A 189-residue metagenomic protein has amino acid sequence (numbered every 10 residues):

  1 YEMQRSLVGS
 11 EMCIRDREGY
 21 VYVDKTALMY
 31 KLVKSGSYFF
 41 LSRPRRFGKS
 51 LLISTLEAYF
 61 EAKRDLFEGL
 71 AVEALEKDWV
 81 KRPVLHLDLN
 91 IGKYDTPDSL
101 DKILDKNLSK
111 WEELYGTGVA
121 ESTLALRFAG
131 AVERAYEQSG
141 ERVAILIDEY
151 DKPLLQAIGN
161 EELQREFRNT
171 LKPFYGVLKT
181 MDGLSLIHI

Functional and structural regions predicted by a protein language model:
Y1-G9, I14, H188: Single conserved hydrophobic/aromatic residue that forms the stacking wall/gate of nucleotide- or nucleobase-binding
S10-F47, L51-F60, R64-A71: Walker A/P-loop-proximal flanking segment of P-loop NTPase domains
Y59-K81, V119-L124, F167-N169: Flexible phosphate/Mg2+-sensing switch loops adjacent to catalytic phosphate-binding sites
D65-K110: P-loop NTPase motor core
E113-E133: Central P-loop NTPase core of STAND/AAA+ ATPases
V132-Y136, E166-S185: Substrate-engagement module of ASCE P-loop NTPases
S139-Q164: Conserved P-loop NTPase "ATPase switch" module shared by AAA+ and STAND
E141-V143, D182-I187: Loop/turn-to-beta-strand initiation segments
